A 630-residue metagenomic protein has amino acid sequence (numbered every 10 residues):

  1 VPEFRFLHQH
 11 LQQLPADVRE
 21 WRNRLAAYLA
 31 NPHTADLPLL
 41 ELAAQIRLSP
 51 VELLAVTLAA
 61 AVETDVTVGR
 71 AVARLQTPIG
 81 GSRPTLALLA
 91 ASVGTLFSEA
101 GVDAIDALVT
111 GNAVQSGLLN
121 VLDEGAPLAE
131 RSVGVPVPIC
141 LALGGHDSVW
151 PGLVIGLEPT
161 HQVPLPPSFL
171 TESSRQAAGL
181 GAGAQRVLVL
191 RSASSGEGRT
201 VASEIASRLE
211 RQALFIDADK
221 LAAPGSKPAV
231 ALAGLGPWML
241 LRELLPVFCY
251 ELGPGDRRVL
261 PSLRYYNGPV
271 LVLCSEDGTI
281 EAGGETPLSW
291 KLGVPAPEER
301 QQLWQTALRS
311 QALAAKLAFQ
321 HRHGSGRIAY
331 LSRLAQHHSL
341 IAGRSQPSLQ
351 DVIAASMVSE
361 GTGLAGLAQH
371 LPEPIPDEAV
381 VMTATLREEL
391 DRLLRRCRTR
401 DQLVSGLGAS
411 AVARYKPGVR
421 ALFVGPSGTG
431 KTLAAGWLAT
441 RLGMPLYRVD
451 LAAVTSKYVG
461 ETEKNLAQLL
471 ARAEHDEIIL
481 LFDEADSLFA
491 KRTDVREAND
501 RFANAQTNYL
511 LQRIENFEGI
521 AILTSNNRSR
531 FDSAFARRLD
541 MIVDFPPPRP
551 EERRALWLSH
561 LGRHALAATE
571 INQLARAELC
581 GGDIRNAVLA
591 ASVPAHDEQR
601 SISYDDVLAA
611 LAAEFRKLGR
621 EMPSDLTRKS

Functional and structural regions predicted by a protein language model:
V1-P15: N-terminal accessory regions of nucleic-acid-interacting proteins
Q13-Q45, R74-G81, A129-A223, G234-G236 (+1 more regions): AAA+ P-loop ATPase motor domain of ring mechanoenzymes
L42-E52, A100-D103: Structural motif
V51-T64, Q115, E204, P237 (+1 more regions): Short, hydrophobic/amphipathic alpha-helical patches that form generic packing surfaces within helical domains
T77, L88-V102: Short helix-coil junctions and helix-kink-helix linkers
E99-G117: Short amphipathic alpha-helical interaction segments
L214-L244, F248-D256: A short, well-structured beta->alpha microelement
A229-A233, G253-Y265, A505-Q506, L510: Conserved Walker B catalytic segment
